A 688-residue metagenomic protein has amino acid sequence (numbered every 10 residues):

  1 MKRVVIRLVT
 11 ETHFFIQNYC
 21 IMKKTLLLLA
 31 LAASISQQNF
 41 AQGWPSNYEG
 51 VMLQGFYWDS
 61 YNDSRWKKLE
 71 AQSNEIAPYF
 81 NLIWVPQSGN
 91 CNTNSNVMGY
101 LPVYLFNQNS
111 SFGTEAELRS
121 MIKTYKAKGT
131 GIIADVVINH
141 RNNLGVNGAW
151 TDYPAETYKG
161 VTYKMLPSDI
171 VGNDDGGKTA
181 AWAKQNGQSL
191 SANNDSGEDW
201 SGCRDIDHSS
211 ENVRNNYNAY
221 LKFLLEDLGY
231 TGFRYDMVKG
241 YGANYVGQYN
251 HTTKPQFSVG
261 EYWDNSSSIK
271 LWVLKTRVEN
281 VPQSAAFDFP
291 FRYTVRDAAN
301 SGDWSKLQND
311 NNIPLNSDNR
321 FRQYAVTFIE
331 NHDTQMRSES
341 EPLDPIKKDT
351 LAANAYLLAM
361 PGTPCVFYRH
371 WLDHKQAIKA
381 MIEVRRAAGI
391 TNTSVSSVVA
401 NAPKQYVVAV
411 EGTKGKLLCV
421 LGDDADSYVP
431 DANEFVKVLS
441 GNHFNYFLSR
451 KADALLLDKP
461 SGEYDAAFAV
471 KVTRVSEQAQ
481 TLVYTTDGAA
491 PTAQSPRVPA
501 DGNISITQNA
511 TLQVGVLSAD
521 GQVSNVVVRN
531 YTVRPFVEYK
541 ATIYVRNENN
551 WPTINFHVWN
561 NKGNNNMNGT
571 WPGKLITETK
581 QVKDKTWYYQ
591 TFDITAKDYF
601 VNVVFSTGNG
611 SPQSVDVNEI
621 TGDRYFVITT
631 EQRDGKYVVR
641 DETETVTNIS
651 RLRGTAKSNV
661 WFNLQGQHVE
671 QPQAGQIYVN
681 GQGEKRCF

Functional and structural regions predicted by a protein language model:
V4-V5, T25-S34: Sec-dependent N-terminal signal peptides
Q42-W58, K68-A77, Q87-G89, N94-L101 (+5 more regions): Active-site-proximal helices and loops of the catalytic beta/alpha 8
Y48, C91-K123, D152-D207: Aromatic- and acidic-residue-enriched carbohydrate-binding clefts of CAZyme catalytic domains
K451-V537: Short, compositionally stereotyped local motifs that mark structural "simplifiers"
A490-A500, E548-A596, G608-V617: Aromatic-rich carbohydrate-binding modules that target alpha-glucans
N503-T511, I594-Y599, P672: Surface-exposed, short loops/turns at beta-strand junctions within beta-sandwich domains
T643-Q665: Residue-level detector of functionally pivotal "anchor" positions at catalytic/ligand-binding pockets or at interdomain
I677-F688: C-terminal tail/sorting-segment detector
